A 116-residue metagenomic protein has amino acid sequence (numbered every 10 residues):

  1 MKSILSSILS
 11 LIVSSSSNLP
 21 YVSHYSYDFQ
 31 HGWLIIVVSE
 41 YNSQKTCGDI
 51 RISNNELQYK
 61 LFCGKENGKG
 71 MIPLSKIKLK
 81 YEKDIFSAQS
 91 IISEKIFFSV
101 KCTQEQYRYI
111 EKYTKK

Functional and structural regions predicted by a protein language model:
M1-N18: Classical Sec-dependent N-terminal signal peptides that target proteins to the secretory pathway
N18-C47: Anionic N-terminal interaction surfaces
S23-Y25, G48-I50, I77, F86-Q89: Residue-level detector of beta-strand structural context in well-folded domains
D28-F29, E40-N42, S53, K65 (+1 more regions): Acidic surface patches and DE-rich sequence motifs
F29-H31, I52-E56, Y81-K83, S93 (+1 more regions): Short, solvent-exposed coil/turn segments at beta-strand boundaries
I36, L57-L61, A88-S90: Short hydrophobic/aromatic-rich beta-strand segments that constitute the beta-sheet cores of beta-sandwich/beta-barrel
S43-K80: Mature extracytoplasmic domains of secretory-pathway proteins
I92-K116: C-terminal partner/receptor-binding element of secreted or periplasmic proteins
